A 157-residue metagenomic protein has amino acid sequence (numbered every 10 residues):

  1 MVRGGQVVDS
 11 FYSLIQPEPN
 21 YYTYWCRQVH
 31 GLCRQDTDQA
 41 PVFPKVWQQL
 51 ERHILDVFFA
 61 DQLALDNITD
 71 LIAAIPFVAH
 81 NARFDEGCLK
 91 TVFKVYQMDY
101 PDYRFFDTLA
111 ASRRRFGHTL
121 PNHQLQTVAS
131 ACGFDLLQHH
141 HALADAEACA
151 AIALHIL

Functional and structural regions predicted by a protein language model:
M1-K90, D102, H118, N122 (+1 more regions): Conserved non-catalytic scaffold segment of RNase H-like nuclease domains
S13, T108, C149: Ser/Thr-centric signal marking residues that sit in or immediately flank functional binding/regulatory motifs
F93: Conserved hydrophobic residues forming the short capping helix/wall of the S-adenosyl-L-methionine
D99-F106: Short hydrophobic/aromatic-enriched beta-strand-loop microsegments
F106-N122: Short alpha-helix plus adjacent loop in nuclease-associated cores
A131, A150-L157: Acidic two-metal-ion nuclease catalytic site recognized across multiple nuclease folds, prominently DnaQ/RNase D-T
D145: Conserved catalytic/binding loops enriched for acidic/polar residues
